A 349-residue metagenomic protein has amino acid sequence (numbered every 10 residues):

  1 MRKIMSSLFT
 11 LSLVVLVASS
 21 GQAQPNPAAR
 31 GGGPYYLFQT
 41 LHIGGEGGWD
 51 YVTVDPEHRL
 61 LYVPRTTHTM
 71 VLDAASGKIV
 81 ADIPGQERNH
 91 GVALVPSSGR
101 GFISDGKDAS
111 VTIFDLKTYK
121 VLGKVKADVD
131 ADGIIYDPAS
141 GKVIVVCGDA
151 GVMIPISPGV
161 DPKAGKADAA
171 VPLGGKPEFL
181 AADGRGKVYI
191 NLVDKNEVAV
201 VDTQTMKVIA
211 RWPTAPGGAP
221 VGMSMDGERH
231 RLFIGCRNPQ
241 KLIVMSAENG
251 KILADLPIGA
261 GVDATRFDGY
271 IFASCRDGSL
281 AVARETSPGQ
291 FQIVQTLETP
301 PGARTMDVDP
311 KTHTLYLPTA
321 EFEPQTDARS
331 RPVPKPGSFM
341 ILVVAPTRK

Functional and structural regions predicted by a protein language model:
M1-I4: Positively charged n-region of N-terminal signal peptides that target proteins for export
S7-A18: Bacterial N-terminal signal peptides
S20-K349: Predominantly soluble domains enriched in secretory-pathway, periplasmic, or organellar proteins
